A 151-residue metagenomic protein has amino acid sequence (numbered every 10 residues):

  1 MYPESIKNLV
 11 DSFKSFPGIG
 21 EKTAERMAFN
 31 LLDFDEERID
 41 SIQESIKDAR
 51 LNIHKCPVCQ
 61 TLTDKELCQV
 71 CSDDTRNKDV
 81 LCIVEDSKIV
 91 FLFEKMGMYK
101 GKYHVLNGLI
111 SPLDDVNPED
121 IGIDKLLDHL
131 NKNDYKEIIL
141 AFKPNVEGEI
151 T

Functional and structural regions predicted by a protein language model:
M1-P17: Extended, structured, electrostatic nucleic-acid-contact surfaces
N8-D11, F34-H54: Short Cys/His-rich Zn2+-coordinating modules
A24, D73-F142: Extended interfacial segments that mediate partner engagement and assembly in macromolecular machines
I53, K65, V80: Residues immediately within or flanking Cys/His clusters that coordinate Zn2+ in small zinc-binding modules
C56-C59, C68-C71: Short cysteine-rich clusters marking metal-coordination/redox-active sites
T63-E66, T75: Cys/His-rich microdomains that often coordinate metals
F142-T151: Acidic, metal-coordinating catalytic cores used for nucleic-acid/nucleotide bond scission and strand-transfer chemistry
